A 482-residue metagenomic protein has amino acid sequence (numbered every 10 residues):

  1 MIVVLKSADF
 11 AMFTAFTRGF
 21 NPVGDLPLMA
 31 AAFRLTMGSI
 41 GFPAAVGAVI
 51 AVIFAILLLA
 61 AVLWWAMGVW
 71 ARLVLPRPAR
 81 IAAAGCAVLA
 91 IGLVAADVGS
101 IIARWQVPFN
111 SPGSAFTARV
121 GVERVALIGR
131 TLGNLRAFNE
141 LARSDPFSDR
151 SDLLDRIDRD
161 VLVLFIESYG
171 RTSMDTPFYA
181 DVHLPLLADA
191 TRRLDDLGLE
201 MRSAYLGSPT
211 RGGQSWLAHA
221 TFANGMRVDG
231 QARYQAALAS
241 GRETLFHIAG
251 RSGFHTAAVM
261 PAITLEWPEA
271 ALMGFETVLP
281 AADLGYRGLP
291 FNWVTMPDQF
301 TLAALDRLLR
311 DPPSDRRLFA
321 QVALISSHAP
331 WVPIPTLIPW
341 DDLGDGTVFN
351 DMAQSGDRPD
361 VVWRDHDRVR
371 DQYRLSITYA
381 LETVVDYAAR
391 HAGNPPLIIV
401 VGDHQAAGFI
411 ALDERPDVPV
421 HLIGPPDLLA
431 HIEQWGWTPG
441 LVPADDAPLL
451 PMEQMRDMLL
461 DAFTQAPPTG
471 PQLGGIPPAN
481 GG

Functional and structural regions predicted by a protein language model:
M1-G113: Transmembrane and membrane-interface helices of multi-pass, inner-membrane envelope-modifying transferases
A8, F13-T14, L63-L75, T117-I128 (+4 more regions): Charged, low-complexity, helix-prone segments enriched in Lys/Glu/Asp/Gln
A8, M12, F33-I40, A71-L75 (+7 more regions): Generic secondary-structure transition motif, activating predominantly at the C-termini of alpha-helices
F10-A11, F16-G19, A30, A83 (+9 more regions): Short, well-ordered helical secondary-structure segments
T14-D25, I128-T131, T244, P280 (+1 more regions): A diffuse structural propensity rather than consistent per-protein peaks
G19, A31, N134, D149 (+1 more regions): Glycine-rich, flexible loop/turn motifs
L89-F165, M174-P177, P185: Membrane-interface segments at or immediately adjacent to transmembrane helices that form the boundary between
A142-G482: Solvent-exposed soluble domains appended to multi-pass membrane proteins
